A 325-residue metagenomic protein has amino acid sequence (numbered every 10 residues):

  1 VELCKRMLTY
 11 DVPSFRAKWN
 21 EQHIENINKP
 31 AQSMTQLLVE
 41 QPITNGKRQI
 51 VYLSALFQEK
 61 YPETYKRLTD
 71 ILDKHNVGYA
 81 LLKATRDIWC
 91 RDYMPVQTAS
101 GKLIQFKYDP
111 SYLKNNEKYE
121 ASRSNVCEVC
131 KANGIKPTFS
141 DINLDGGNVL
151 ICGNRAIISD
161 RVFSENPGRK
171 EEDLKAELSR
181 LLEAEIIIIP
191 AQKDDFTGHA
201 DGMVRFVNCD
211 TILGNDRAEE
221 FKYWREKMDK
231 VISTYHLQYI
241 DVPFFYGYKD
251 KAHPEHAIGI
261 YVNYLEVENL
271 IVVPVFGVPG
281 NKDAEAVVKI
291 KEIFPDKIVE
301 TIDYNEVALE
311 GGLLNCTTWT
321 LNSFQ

Functional and structural regions predicted by a protein language model:
C4-R6, Y10-Q325: The feature marks the mature, well-folded catalytic cores of soluble enzymes
